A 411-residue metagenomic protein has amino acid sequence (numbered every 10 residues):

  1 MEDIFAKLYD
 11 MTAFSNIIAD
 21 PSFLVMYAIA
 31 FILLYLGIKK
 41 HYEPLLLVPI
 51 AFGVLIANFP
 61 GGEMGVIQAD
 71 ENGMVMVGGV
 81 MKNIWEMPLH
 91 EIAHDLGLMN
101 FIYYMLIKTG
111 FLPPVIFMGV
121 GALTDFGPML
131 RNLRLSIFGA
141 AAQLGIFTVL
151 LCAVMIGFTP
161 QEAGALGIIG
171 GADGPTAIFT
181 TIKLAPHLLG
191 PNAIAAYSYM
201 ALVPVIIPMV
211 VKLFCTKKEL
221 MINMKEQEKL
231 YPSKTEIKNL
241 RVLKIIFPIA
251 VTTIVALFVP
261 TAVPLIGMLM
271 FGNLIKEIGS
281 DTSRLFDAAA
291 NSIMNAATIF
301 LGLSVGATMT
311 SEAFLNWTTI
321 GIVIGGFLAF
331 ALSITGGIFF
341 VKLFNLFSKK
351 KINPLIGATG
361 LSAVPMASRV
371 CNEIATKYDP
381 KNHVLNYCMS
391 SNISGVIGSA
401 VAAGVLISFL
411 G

Functional and structural regions predicted by a protein language model:
M1-V75, G79-V80, H94: N-terminal alpha-helical transmembrane segments of multi-pass membrane transport and channel/translocase proteins
L33, Y103-L130, G272-I275, M294-N316: Hydrophobic transmembrane alpha-helices of secondary-active transporters and Na+-translocating membrane complexes
K39-L47, V66-I67, I102, L123-F138 (+4 more regions): Interfacial helix-loop-helix linkers and transmembrane-helix boundary segments in multi-pass membrane proteins
M105-T109, F117-L123, I137-T148, F158-L188 (+2 more regions): Alpha-helical membrane segments and immediately flanking helix-loop junctions that form or couple to the substrate/ion
M129-L150, T310-G337, C388, N392: Entry/N-cap segments of selected transmembrane alpha helices and their immediately preceding amphipathic helices
L188-V205, G325-S333, I356-T359: Alpha-helical transmembrane segments
S198-S280: Membrane-embedded hairpin module used as a gating/binding unit in multi-pass transport and secretion proteins
A250-F340: Transmembrane helical segments that form the transport core of multi-pass membrane transport proteins
